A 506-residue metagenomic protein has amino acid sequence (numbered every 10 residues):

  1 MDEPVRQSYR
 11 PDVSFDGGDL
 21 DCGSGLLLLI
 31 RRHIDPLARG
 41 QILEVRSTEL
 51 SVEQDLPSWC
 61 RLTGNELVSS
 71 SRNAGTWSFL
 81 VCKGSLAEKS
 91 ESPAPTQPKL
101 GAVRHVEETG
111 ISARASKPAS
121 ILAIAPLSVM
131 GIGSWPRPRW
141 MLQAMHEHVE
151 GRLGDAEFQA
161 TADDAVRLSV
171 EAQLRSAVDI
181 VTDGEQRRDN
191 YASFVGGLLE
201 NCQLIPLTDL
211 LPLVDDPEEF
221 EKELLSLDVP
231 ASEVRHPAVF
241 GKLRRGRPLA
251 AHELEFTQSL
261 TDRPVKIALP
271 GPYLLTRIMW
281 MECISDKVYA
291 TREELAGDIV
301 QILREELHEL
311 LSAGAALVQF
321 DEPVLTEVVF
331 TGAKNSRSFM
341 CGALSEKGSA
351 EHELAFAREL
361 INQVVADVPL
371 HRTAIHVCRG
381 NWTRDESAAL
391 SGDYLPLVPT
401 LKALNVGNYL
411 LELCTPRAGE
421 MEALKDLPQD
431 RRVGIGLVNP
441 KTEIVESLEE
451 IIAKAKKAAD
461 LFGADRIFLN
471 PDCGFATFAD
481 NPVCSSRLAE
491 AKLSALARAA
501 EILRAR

Functional and structural regions predicted by a protein language model:
D2-K99, K456: Domain-level signature for proteins that mediate thiol-based redox and metal-cofactor handling
P93-R506: Domain-level signal for soluble alpha/beta catalytic cores
